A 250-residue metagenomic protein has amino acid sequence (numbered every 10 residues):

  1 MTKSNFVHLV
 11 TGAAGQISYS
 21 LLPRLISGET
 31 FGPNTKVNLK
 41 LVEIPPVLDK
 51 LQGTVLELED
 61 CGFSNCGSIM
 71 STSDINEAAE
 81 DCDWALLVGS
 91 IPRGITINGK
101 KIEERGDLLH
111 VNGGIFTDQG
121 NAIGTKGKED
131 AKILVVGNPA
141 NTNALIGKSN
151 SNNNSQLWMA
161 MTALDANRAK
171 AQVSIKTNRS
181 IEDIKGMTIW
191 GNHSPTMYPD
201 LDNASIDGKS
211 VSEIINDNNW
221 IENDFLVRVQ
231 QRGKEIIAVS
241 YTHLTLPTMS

Functional and structural regions predicted by a protein language model:
A14: N-terminal Rossmann NAD(P)H-binding glycine-rich loop of SDR-like oxidoreductase domains
S18: N-terminal Rossmann-fold NAD(P) dinucleotide-binding loop
L22, G89-S90, K132-I214: Rossmann-fold dinucleotide-binding core
S27-C82, I91-R93, I97-N98: Conserved N-terminal Rossmann-fold NAD(P) cofactor-binding segment
A85-L86: N-terminal Rossmann-like NAD(P) cofactor-binding module of classical short-chain dehydrogenase/reductase
R93-G113: Glycine/threonine-rich flexible loop motifs
G106-D107, V111-S151: Rossmann-fold NAD(P)-binding glycine/threonine-rich loop
T242-P247: Conserved small/polar residues in nucleotide/adenosyl-binding loops
